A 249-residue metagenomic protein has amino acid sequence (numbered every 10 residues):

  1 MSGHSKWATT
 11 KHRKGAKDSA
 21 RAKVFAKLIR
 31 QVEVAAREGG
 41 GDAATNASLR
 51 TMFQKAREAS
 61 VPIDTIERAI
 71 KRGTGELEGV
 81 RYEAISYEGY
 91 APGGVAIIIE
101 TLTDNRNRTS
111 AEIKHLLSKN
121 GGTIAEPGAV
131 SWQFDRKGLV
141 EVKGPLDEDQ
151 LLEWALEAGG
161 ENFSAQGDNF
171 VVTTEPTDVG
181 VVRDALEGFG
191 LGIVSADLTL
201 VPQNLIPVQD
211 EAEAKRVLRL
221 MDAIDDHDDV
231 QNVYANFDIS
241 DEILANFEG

Functional and structural regions predicted by a protein language model:
M1-A125, V130-L139, G249: N-terminal cationic and glycine-rich segments that engage phosphates or anionic surfaces
A20-L28, T45-L49, P62, R106-T109 (+6 more regions): Helical mechanochemical/support elements of P-loop NTPase systems and associated helical scaffolds
G94-I98, R136-G138, N169, V194-L205: EF-Ts-like protein-protein interaction surfaces
R106-A185, F189: Glycine- and Gly-Pro-enriched alpha-helical subdomains that act as flexible, kink-prone "lid/hinge" or packing modules
L151-W154, V181-L218: Strongly charged, low-complexity linkers/loops
G159, D225-D228: Structural motif
A165, L198, N232-A235: Hydrophobic/anchoring residues in structured secondary elements
D238-G249: Short, charged, intrinsically disordered terminal tails
